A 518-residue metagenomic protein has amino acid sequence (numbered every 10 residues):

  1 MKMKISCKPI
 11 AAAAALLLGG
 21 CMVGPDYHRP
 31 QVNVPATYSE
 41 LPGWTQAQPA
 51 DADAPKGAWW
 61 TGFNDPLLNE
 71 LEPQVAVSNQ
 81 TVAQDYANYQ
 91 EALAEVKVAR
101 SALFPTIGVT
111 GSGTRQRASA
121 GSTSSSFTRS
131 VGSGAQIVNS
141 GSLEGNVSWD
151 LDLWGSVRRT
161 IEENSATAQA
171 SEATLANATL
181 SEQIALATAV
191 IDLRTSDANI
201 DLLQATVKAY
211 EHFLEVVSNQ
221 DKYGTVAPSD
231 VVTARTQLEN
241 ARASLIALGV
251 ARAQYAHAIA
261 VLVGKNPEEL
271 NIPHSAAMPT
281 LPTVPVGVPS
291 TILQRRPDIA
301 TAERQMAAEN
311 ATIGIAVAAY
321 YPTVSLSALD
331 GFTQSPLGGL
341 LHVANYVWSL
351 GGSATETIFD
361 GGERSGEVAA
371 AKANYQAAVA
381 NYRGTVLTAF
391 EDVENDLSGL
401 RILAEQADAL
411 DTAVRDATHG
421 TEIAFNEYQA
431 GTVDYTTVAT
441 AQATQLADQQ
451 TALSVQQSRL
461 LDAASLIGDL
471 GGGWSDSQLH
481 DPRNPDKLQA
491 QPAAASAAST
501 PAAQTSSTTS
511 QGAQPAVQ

Functional and structural regions predicted by a protein language model:
K2-V77, S124-S126, G141, S165 (+4 more regions): Terminal intrinsically disordered/low-complexity segments used for targeting and assembly
M22-A185, V324-A328, V347, I358-V368: Short flexible linkers and secondary-structure junctions
E72, S142-N146, V190, P289 (+2 more regions): Membrane-embedded beta-strand positions in outer-membrane beta-barrel channels/transporters
A83-Q84, R100, I137, L151-T179 (+7 more regions): Sec/SRP-type N-terminal targeting helices
Y89-E91, V96-V98, G113, I161 (+25 more regions): Heptad-repeat amphipathic alpha-helical coiled-coil interaction surface used for oligomerization/assembly
A118-S122, P228, S335-G339: Outer-membrane beta-barrel proteins
V157, A173-V288, G399, L403 (+4 more regions): Periplasmic alpha-helical coiled-coil/stalk elements that build and connect Gram-negative outer-membrane
